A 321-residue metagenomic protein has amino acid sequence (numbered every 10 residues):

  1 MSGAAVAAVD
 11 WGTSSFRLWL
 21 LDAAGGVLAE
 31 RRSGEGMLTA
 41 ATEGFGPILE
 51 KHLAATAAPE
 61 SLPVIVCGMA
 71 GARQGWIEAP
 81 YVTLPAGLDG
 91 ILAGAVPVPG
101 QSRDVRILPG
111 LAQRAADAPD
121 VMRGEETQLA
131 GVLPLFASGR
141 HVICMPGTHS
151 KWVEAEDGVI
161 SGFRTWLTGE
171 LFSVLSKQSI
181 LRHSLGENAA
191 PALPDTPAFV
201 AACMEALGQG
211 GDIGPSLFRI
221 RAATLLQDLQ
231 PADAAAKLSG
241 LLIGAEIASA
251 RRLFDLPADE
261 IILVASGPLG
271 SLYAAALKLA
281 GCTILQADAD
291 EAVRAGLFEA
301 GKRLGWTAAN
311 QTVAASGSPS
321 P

Functional and structural regions predicted by a protein language model:
V6-D10, P63-I65, H141-M145, I262-L263: Short glycine-aspartate micro-motif
V6-G44, A287: Short glycine-rich, Thr/Ser-proximal phosphate-binding strand/loop in the N-terminal lobe of ATP-dependent enzymes
S15, A258-A276: Glycine-rich phosphate-binding loops at beta-strand->alpha-helix junctions
V27-L62, G71-E78, H183-S184: N-terminal phosphate-binding loop and adjacent alpha-helix
L38-A40, A112-A206: Glycine-rich phosphate-binding loop plus the immediately following alpha-helix
A58-P119, D157: Short beta-strand-loop/turn "lid" adjacent to the catalytic site in phosphate-handling enzymes
E205-I247: Adenine-nucleotide phosphate-binding core of ATP-dependent small-molecule kinases
A248, A275, L285-P321: Glycine-rich phosphate-binding/hydrolytic loop that grips phosphoryl groups
